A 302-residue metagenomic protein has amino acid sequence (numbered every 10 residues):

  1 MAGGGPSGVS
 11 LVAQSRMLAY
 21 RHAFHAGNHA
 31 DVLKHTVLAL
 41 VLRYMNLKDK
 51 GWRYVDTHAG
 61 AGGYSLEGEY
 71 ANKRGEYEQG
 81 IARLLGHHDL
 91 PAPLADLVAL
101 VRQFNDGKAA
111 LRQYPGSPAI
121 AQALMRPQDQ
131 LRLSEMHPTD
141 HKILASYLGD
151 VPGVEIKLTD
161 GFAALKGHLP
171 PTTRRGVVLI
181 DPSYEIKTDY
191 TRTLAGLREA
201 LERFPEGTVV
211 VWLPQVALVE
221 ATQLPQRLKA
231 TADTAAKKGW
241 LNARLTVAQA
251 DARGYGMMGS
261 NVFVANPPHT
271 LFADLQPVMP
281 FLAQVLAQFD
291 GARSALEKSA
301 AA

Functional and structural regions predicted by a protein language model:
A2-A302: Class I S-adenosyl-L-methionine-dependent methyltransferase catalytic core
